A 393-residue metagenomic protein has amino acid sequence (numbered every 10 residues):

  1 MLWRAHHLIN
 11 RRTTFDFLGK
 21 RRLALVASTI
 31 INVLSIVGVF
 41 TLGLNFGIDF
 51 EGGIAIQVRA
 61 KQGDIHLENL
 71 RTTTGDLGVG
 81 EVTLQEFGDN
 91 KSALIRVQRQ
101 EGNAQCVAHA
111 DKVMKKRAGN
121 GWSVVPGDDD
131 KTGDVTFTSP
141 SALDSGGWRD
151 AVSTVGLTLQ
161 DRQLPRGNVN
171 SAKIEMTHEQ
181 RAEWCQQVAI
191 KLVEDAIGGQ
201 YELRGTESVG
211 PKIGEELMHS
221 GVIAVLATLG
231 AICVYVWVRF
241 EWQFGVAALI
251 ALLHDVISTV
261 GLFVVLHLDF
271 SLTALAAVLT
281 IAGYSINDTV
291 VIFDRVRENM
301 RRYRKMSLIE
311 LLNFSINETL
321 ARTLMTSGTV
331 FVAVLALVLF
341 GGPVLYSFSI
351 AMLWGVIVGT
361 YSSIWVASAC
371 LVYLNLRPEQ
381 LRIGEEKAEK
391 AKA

Functional and structural regions predicted by a protein language model:
M1-A393: A structural signal for conserved, well-ordered secondary-structure elements that form binding/interaction cores
